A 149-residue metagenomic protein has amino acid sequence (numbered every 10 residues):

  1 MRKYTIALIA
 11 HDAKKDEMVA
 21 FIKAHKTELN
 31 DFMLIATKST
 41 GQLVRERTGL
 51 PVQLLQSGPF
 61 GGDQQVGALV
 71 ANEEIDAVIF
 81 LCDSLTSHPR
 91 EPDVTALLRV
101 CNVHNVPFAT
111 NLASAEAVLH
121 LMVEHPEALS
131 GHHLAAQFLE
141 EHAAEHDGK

Functional and structural regions predicted by a protein language model:
D16-K26: Histidine-anchored nucleotide/phosphate-binding helix
D31-T40: Short internal beta-strands
M33, L50-G61, L129-H132: Short hydrophobic/aromatic-enriched beta-strand-loop microsegments
L34, L98-V118: Short, acidic/small-residue loops that bind anionic groups at enzyme active sites
D63-V103: Mid-chain, well-packed structural core segment of small domains
A113-H146: Short, glycine-/small-residue-rich phosphate/pyrophosphate-handling segment
